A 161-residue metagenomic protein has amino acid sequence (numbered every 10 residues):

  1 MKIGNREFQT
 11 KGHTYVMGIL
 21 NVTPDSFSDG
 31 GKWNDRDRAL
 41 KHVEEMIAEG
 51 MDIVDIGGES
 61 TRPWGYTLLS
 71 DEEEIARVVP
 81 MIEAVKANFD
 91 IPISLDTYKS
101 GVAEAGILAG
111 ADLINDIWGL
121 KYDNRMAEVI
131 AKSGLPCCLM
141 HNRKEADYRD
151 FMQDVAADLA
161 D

Functional and structural regions predicted by a protein language model:
M1-P24: N-terminal amphipathic alpha-helix/helix-capping segment at the start of soluble metabolic enzymes
K11-V16, M51-D52, A87-I91, G110-D112 (+1 more regions): Short, well-ordered coil/turn segments that N-cap beta-strands
L20, M46, G50, D96 (+2 more regions): Conserved, mostly hydrophobic/aromatic
L20-N21, I93-G101, G119-L120: Glycine-rich beta-to-alpha transition loops that act as phosphate-gripper elements at the mouths of alpha/beta enzyme
V22-K41, P92-S94, K144-D154: Active-site mouth loops of central-metabolism enzymes
P24-S26, T61-G65, A109, I117-D161: Conserved anion-binding
K41-G57: Catalytic domains of carbohydrate-active enzymes, especially glycoside hydrolases
G65-L95, E104, E128-C138, N142 (+1 more regions): Alpha-helix-loop-beta-strand connector modules within alpha/beta enzyme cores
